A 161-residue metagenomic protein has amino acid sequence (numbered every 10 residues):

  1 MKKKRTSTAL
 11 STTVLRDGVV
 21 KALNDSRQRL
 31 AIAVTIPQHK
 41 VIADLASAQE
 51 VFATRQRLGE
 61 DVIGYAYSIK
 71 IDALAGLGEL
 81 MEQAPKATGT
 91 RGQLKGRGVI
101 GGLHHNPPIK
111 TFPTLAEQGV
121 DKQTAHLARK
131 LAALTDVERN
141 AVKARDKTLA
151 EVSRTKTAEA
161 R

Functional and structural regions predicted by a protein language model:
K2-S153: Short, Lys/Arg-enriched phosphate-binding patches
G92, K156-R161: Intrinsic-disorder/low-complexity linker and hinge segments
